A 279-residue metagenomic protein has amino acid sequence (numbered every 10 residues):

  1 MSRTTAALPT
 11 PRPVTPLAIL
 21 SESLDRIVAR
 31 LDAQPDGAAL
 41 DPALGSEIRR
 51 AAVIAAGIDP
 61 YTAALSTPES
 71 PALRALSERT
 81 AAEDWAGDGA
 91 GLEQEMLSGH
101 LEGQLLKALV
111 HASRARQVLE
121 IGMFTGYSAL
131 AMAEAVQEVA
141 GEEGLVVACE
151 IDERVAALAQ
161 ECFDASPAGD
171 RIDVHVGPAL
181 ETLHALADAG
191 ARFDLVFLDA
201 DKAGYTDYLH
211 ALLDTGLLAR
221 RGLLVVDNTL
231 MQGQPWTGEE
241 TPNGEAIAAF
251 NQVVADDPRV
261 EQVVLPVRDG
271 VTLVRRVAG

Functional and structural regions predicted by a protein language model:
M1-L195, K202-L223, T229-G279: A short alpha-helical cap/connector motif
